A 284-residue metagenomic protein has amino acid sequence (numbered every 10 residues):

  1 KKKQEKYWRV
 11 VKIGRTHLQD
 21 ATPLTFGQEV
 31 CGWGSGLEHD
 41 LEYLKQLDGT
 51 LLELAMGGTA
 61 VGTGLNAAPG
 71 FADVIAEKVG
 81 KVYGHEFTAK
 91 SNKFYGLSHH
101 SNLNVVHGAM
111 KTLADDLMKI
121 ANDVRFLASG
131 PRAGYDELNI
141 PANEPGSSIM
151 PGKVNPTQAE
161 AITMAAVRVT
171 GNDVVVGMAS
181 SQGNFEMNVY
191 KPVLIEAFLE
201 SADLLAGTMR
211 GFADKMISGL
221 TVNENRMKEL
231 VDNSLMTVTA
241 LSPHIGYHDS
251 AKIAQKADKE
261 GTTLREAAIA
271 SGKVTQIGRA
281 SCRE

Functional and structural regions predicted by a protein language model:
K1-R283: Conserved, well-structured ligand/cofactor-binding cores
